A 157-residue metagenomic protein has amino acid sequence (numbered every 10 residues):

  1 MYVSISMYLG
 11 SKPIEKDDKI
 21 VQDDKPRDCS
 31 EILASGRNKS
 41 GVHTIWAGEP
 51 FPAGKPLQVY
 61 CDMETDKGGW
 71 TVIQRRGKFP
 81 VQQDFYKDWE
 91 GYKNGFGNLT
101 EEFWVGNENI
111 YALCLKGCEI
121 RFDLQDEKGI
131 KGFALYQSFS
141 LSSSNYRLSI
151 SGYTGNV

Functional and structural regions predicted by a protein language model:
M1-K12: Intrinsic-disorder-preferring feature that marks N-terminal prepro/targeting segments
D17-V157: Extracellular beta-rich globular recognition domains, centered on the fibrinogen C-terminal
